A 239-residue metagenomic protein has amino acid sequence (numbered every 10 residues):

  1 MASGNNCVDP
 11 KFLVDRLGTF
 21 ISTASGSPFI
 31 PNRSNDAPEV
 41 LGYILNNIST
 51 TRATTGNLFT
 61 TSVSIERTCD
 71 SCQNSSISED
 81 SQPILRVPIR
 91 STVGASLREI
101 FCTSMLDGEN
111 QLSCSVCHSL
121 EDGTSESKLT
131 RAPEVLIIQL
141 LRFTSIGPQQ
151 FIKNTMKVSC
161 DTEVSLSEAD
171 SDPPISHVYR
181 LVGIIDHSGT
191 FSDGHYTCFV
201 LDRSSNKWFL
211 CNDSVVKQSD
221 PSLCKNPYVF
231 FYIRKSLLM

Functional and structural regions predicted by a protein language model:
M1-G4, N74-M239: Exposed substrate/partner-binding surface patches
M1-T124: Extended, solvent-exposed regulatory segments
